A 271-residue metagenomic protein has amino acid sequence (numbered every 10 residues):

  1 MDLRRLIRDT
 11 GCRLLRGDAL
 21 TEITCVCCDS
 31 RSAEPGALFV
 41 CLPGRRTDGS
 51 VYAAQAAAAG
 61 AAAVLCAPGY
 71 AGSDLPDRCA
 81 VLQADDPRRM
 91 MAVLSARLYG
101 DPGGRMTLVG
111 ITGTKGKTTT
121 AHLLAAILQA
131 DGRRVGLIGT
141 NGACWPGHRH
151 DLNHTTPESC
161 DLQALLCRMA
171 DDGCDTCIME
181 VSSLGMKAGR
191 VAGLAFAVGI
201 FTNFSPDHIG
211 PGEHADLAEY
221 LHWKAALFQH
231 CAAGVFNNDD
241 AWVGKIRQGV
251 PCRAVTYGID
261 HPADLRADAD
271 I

Functional and structural regions predicted by a protein language model:
M1-V93, A241, A263: N-terminal leader/targeting and accessory segments in enzymes
L6, A37, A56, L94 (+8 more regions): Residue-level signal for inorganic ion chemistry
D9, Y70-D77, D171-D172, A197-I271: Acidic, Mg2+-coordinating active-site environments of NTP-dependent enzymes
A96-G142, H148-R149: Walker A (P-loop) phosphate-binding motif
R149-S159, D207-A215: Flexible beta-alpha connector loops of hexameric P-loop NTPases
N153-S182: Conserved nucleotide-sensing/catalytic segment adjacent to the nucleotide-binding pocket in NTP-handling enzymes
G185-A192: Conserved helix/coil segment N-terminal to the catalytic DExD/H
